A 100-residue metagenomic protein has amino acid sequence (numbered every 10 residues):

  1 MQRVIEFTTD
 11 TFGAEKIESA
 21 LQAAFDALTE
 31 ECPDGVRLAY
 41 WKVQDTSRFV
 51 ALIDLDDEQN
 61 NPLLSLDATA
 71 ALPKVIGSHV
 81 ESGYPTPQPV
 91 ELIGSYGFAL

Functional and structural regions predicted by a protein language model:
M1-T9: Short glycine-/aliphatic-rich beta-strand segments at the starts of folded cytosolic domains
T8-A20: Short, surface-exposed ligand-recognition loops at beta-strand->loop->(often short) alpha-helix junctions that present
D10-F12, D45, D56-E58: Short coil/turn motifs at secondary-structure junctions
L21-F25: Short amphipathic alpha-helical/adjacent loop interface patches that line ligand and macromolecule-binding sites
A27-V36, I53-Q88: An amphipathic, aromatic/His-enriched active-site/gating alpha helix that lines ligand/cofactor pockets
Y40-T46: A short beta-turn/loop motif at secondary-structure boundaries
R48-L52: A generic structural motif
P89-L100: Short, low-order "capping/linker" segments at domain edges
